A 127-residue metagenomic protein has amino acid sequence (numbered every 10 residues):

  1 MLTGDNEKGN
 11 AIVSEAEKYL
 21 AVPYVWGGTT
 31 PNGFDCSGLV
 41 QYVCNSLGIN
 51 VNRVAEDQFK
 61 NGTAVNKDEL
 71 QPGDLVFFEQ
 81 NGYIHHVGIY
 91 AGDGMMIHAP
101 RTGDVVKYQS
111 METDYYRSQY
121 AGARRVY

Functional and structural regions predicted by a protein language model:
L2, E17-P72: Catalytic cysteine-centered active-site loop
L2-E7, S14-E15, I49, A91-Y127: Aromatic- and glycine-rich peptidoglycan recognition patches
N10-A16, K60, V87: Short, flexible segments with low predicted structural confidence
L39, G88, A123: Short hydrophobic/aromatic patches on the structural cores and recognition surfaces of FHA
I49-Y108: ...with weaker cross-activation on analogous glycine-rich loops/strands in unrelated enzymes
